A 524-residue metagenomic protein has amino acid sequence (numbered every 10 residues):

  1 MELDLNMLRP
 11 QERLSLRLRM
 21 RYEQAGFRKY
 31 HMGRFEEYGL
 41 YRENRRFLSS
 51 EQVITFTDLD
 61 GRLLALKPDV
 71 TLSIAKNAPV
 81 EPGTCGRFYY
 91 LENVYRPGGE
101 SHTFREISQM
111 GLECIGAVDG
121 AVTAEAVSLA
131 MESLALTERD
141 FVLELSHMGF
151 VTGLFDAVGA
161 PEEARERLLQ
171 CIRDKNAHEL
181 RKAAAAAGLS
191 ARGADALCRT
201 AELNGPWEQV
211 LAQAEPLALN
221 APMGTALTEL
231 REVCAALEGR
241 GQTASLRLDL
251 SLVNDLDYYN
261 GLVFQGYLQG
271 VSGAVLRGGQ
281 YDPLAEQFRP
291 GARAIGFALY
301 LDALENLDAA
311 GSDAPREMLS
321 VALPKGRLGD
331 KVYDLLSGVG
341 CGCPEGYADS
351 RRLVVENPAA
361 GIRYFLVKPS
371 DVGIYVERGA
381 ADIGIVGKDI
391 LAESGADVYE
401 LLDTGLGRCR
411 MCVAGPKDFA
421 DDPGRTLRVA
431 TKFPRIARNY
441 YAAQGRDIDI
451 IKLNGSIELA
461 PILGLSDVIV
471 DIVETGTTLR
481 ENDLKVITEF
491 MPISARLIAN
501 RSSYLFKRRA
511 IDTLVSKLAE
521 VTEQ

Functional and structural regions predicted by a protein language model:
M1-L64, A124, S128: TRNA-binding/sensing appendages of the translation machinery
M7-A25, E36-E37, T71-P82, Y89-R139 (+1 more regions): Positively charged, Gly/Ser-enriched RNA/tRNA-binding surfaces
M32-E51, S146-D156, L252-N260, E458-L463: Beta-rich nucleic-acid/ligand-interaction surfaces
E51-V53, L63, G86-Y90, I107-G111 (+8 more regions): Broad gene-expression machinery/nucleic-acid interaction feature
Q52-D58, A160-K182, L189: Acidic, His- and aromatic-enriched active-site or binding-groove loops in soluble protein domains that engage sugars
Q52-H102, V372, R378-V386: Glycine-rich, N-terminal phosphate-binding loop and its surrounding beta-alpha-beta segment
D60-R62, C114-G120, S503: A generic structural motif
A314-Q524: Domain-level signature for soluble enzymes in the chorismate/prephenate branch of the shikimate pathway
